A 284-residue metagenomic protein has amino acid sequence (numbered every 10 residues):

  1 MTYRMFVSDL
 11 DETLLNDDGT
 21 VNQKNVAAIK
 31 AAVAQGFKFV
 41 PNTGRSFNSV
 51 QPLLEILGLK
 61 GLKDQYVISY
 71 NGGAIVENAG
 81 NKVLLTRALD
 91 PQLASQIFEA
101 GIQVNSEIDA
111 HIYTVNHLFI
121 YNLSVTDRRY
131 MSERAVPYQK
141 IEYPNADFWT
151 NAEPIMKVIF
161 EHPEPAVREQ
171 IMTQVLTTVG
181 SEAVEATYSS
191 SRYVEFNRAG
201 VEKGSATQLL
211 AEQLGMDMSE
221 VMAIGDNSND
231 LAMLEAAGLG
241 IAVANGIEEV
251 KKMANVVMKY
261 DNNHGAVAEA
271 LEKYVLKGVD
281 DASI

Functional and structural regions predicted by a protein language model:
M1-M5, N22, E195-I284: Mg2+-dependent phosphoryl-transfer enzymes with acidic/Ser/Thr/Gly-rich catalytic loops
Y3, G36, D64, I155-M156 (+2 more regions): Short, well-ordered alpha-helix to beta-strand connector turns
R4-D9, V40-P41: Short, hydrophobic/glycine-enriched beta-strand segments
L10, G44, D226-N227: Active-site metal-binding loops of divalent metal-dependent hydrolases
Q23-R128: Active-site phosphate-binding/coordination module
L57, K63, N71, G180-E182 (+2 more regions): Short, structured coil segments at secondary-structure junctions
A100, E107-I224: Conserved acidic, metal-coordinating active-site core of Asp-based, Mg2+-dependent phosphoryl-transfer enzymes
